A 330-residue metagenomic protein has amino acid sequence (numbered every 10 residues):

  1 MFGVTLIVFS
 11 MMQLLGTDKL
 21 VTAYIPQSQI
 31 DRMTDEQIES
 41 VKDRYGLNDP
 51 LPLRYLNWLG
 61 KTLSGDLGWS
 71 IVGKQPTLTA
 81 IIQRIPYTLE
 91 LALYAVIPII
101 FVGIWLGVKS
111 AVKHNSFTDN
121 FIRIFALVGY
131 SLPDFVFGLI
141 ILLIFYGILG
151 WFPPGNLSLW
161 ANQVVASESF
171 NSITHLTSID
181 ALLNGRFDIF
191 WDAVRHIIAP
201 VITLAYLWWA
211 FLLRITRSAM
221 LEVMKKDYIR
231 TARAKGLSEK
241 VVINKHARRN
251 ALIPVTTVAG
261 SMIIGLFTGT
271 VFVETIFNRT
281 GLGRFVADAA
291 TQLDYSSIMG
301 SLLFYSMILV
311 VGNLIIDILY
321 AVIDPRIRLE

Functional and structural regions predicted by a protein language model:
F2-L53, L149-I189: Hydrophobic alpha-helical transmembrane segments of membrane transport/permease proteins and related membrane-embedded
T5, F9-L14, F135, L143 (+4 more regions): Membrane-embedded alpha-helical segments of multi-pass transporters/permeases
Q37, V41, L51-L67, T77 (+9 more regions): Hydrophobic alpha-helical segments of integral membrane proteins, encompassing both true transmembrane helices
G46-I104: An internal, D/E-rich "acidic patch" concept
I85-P86, E90-T118, V165-E330: Alpha-helical transmembrane segments of integral membrane proteins, especially multi-pass inner/plasma-membrane
K109-L132, F137, I148: Short loop segments and helix-boundary regions at transmembrane helix junctions of multi-pass inner-membrane proteins
